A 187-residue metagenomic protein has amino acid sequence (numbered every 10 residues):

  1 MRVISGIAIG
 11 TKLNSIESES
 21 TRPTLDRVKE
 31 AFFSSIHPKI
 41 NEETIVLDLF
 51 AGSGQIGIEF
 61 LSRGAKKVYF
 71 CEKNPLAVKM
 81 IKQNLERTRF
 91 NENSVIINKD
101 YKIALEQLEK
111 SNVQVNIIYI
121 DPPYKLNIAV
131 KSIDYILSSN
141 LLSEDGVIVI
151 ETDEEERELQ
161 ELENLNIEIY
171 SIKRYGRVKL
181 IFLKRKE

Functional and structural regions predicted by a protein language model:
M1-E187: Class I S-adenosyl-L-methionine-dependent methyltransferase catalytic core
